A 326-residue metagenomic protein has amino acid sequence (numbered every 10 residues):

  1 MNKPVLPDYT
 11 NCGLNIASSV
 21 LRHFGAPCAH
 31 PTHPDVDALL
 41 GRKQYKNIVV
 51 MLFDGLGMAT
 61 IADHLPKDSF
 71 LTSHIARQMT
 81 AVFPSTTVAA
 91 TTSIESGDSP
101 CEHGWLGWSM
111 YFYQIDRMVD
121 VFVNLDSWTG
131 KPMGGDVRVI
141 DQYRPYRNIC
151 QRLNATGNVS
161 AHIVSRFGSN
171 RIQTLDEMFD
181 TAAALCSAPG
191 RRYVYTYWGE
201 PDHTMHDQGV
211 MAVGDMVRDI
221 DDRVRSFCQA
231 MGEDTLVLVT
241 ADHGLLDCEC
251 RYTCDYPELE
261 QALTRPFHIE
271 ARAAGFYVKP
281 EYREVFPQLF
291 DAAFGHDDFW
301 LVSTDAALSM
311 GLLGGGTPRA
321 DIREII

Functional and structural regions predicted by a protein language model:
M1-I326: Feature captures the catalytic ectodomains and active-site-proximal regions of enzymes that hydrolyze or transfer
